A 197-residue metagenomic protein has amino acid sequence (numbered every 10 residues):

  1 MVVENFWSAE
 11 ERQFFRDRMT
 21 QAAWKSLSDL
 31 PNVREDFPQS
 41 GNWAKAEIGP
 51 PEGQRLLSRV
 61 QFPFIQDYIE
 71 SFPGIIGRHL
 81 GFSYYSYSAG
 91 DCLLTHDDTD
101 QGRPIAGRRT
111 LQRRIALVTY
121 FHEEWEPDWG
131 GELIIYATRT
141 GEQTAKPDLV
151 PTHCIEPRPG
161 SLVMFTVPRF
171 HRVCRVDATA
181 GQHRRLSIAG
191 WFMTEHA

Functional and structural regions predicted by a protein language model:
M1-F72: Non-heme Fe(II)/2-oxoglutarate
Q66-A197: Catalytic core of non-heme Fe(II) oxygenases with the double-stranded beta-helix
